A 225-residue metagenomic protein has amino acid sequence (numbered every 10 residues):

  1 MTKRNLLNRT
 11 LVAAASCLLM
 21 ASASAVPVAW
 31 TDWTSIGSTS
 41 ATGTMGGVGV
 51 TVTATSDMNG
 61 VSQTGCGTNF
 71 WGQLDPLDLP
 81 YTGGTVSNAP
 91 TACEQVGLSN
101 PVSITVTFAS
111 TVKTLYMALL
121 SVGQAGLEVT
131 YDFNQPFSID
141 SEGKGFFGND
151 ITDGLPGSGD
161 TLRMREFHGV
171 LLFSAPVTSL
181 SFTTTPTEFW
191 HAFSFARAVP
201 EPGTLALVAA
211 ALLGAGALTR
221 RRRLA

Functional and structural regions predicted by a protein language model:
T2-L11: Bacterial N-terminal signal peptides that target proteins for export
M20-S22: N-terminal signal peptide c-region/cleavage motif recognized by signal peptidases
V26-P101, N134-G159: N-terminal targeting leaders for non-cytosolic proteins
E94-A109, Q124-E128, F167-H168: Short beta-strands within extracellular/lumenal beta-sheet-rich domains
A109-Y116: Extended extracellular/luminal ectodomain segments enriched in beta-structured repeat modules
F137-A198: Terminal, low-complexity interaction segments
E201-T219: A short, hydrophobic C-terminal helix/tail in secreted or cell-surface proteins
R222-A225: Short, charged juxtamembrane terminal tails flanking transmembrane helices
